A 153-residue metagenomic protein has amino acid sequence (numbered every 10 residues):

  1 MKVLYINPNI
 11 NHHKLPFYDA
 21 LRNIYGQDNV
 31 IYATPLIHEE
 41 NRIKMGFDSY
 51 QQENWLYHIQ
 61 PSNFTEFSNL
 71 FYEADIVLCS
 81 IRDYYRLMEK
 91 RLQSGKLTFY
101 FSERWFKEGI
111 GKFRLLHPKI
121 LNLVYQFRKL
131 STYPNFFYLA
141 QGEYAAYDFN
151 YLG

Functional and structural regions predicted by a protein language model:
M1-E53, Y72-A74: N-terminal subdomain of nucleotide-sugar transferases
H13, P35, S80-I81, A140-G142: Replace "coordinates the UDP/GDP/TDP-sugar" with "coordinates nucleotide-activated sugar donors
E40-I43, E108-L115: Short, charged, surface-exposed secondary-structure boundary motifs
S49-S68, D83-Y84: Glycine-rich, highly charged phosphate/nucleotide-binding loops
I76, R91-G111, L139: Active-site proximal beta-strand in glycosyltransferases
C79-Y85, S102-E103: Short His-centered aromatic/hydrophobic patch
D83-Y84, Y144-A146: Alpha-helix capping/helix-boundary segments
F106, H117-Y138, Y147, Y151-L152: Membrane-proximal helix-turn-helix segments that form the acceptor-binding/catalytic region of lipid-linked
